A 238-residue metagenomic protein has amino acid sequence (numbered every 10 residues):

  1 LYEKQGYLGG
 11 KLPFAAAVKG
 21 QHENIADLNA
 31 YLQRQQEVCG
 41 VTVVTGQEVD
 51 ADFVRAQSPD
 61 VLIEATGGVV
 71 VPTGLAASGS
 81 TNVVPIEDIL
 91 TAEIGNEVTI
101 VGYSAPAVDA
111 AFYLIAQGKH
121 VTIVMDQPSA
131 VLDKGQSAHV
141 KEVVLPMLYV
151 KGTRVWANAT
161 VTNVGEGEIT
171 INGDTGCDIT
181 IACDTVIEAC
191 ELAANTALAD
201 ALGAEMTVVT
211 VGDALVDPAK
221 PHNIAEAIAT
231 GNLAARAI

Functional and structural regions predicted by a protein language model:
L1-L8, V44-V61, A65-Q136, I171-I238: Rossmann-like dinucleotide/flavin-binding elements
Q5-V38, P106, A111-A159, P218-H222: Rossmann-like dinucleotide-binding cores of NAD(P)H-dependent redox enzymes
V41: Short conserved segments within the C-terminal catalytic ATPase subdomain
G167-I169: Hydrophobic residues embedded in beta-strands of well-ordered beta-sheets
